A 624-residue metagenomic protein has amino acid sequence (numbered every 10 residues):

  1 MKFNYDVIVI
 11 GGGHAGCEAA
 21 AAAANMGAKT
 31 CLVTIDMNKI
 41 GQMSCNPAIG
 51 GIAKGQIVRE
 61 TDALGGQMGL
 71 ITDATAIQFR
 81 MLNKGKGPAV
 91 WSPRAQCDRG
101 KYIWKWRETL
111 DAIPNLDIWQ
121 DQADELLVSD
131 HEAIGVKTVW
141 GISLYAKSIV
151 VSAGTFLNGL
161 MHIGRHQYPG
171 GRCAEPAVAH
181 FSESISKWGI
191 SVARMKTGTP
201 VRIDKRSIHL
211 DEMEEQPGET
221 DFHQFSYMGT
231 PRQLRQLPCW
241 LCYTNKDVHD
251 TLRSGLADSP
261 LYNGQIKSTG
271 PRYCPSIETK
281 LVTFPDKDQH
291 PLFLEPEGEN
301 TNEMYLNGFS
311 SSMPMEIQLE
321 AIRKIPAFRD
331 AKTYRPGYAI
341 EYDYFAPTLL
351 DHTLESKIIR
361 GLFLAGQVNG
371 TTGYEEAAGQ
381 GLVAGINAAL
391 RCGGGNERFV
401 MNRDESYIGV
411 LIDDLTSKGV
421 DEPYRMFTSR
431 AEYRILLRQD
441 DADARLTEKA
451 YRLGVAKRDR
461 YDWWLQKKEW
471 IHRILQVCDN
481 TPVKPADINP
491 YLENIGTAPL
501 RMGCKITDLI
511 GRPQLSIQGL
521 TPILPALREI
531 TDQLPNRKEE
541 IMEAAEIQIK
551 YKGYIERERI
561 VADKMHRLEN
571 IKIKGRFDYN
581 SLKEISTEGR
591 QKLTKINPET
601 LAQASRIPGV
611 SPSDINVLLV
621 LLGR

Functional and structural regions predicted by a protein language model:
K2-A15: Beta1/beta-strand and adjacent pyrophosphate-binding region of the FAD-binding site in flavoprotein oxidoreductases
N4, A21-E125, W140, S152-R172 (+4 more regions): Conserved N-terminal/central alpha/beta ligand/cofactor-binding core
I10, S143-G154: Short hydrophobic core segments
N38, K54, S182-L319, S417-L500 (+1 more regions): An anion/pyrophosphate-binding glycine-rich loop and adjacent beta-alpha core in soluble alpha-beta enzymes
L127-S143: Conserved beta-strand-loop-beta-strand element in the redox core of flavoprotein oxidoreductases
Y305-T371, V400-D413, K538-K592, N597: A glycine-rich dinucleotide-binding beta-alpha-beta segment and adjacent secondary-structure elements that constitute
A377-V400: Internal hydrophobic alpha-helix adjacent to the cofactor/substrate pocket in enzyme cavities
R430, L436, T447-N616, V620-R624: Extended, charge-enriched "interface" segments that sit outside catalytic cores
